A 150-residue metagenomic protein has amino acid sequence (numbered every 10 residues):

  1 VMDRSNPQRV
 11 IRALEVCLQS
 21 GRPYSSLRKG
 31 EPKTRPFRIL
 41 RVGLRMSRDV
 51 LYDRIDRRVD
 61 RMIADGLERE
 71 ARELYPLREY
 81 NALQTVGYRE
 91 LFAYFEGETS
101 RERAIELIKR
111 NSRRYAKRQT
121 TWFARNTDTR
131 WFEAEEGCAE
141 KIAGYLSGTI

Functional and structural regions predicted by a protein language model:
V1-I150: Phosphate/pyrophosphate-binding catalytic cores of soluble transferases and nucleic-acid-acting enzymes
